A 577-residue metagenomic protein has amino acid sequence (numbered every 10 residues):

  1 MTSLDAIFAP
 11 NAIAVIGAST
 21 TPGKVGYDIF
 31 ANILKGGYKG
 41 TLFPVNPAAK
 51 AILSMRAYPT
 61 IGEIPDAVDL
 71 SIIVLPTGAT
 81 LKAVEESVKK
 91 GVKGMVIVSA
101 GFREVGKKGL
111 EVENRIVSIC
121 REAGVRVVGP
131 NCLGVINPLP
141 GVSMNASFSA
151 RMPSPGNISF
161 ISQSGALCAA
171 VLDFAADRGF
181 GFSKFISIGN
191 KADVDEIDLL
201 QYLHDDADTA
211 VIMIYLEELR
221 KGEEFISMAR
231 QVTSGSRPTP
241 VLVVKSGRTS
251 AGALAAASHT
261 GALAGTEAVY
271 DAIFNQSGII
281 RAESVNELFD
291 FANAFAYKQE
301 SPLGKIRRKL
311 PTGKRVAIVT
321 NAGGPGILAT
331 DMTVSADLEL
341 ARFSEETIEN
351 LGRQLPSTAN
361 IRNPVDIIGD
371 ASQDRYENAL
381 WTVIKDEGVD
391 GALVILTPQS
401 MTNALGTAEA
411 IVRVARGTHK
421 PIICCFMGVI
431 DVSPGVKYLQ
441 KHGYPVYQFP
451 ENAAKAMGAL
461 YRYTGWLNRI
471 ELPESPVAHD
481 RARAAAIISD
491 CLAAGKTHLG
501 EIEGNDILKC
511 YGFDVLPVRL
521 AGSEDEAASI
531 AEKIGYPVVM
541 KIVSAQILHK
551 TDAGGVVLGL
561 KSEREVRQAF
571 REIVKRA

Functional and structural regions predicted by a protein language model:
M1-A577: Catalytic-core regions of core metabolic enzymes, especially those transforming organic acids/acyl-group intermediates
